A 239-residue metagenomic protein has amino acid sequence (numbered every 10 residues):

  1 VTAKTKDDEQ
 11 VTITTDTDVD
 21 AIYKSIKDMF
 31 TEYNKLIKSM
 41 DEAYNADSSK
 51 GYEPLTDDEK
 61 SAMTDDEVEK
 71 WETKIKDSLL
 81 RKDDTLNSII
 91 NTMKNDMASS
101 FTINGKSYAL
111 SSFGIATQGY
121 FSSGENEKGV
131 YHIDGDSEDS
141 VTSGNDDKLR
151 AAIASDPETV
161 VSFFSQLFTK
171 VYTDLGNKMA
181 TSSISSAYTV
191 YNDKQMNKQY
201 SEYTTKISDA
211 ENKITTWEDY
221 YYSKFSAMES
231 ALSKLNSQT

Functional and structural regions predicted by a protein language model:
V1-K4, G144-D146, Y191, A227-S230 (+1 more regions): Short, compositionally biased, intrinsically disordered N-terminal export/targeting signals, typified by the non-Sec
V1-Q10, T14: Threonine/glycine-rich low-complexity segments that form extended coil/beta-edge repetitive scaffolds
T2-T5, Y203-K206, A210: Active-site beta-strand/loop architecture of penicillin-binding DD-peptidases
V19-I26, E32-T205, W217, T239: Structural flexibility/helix-modulation signal
S155-T159, S208-T239: Proline-poor, low-complexity alpha-helical tail modules
